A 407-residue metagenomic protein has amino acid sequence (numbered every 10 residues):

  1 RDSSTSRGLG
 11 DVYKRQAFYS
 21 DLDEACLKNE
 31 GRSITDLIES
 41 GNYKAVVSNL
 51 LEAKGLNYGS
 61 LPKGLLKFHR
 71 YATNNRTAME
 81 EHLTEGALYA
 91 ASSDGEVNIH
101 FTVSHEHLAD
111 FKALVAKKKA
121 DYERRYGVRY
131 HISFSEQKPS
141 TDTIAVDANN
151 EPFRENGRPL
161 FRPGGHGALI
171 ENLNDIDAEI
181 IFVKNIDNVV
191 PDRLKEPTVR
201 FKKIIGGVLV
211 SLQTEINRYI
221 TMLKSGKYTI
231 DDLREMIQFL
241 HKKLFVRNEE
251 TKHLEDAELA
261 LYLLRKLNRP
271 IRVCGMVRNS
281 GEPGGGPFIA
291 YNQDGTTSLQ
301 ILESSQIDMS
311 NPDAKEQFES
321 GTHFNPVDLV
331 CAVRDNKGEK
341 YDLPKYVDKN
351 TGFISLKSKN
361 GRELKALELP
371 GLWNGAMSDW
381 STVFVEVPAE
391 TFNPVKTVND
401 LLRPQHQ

Functional and structural regions predicted by a protein language model:
R1, E96-H100, R129-S133, R158 (+5 more regions): Beta-sheet entry/capping signal
D2-Y13: Single conserved hydrophobic/aromatic residue that forms the stacking wall/gate of nucleotide- or nucleobase-binding
C26-N75, S140, N149-F161, L169 (+2 more regions): Active-site cores of enzymes that catalyze phosphoryl transfer or operate on phosphate-rich substrates
N74-A78, A87-A91, H107, E151-L223: Extended, domain-scale alpha-helical bundle/helix-rich regions
V103-D110, F134-D147: Short, conserved secondary-structure transition motifs
A109-Y126: Short, aromatic/basic amphipathic alpha-helical patches
R125-T141, E303: A generic structural motif
R193-L194, L212-T214, R218, T229-Q407: OB-fold and OB-like single-stranded nucleic-acid-recognition modules and their adjacent interaction interfaces
